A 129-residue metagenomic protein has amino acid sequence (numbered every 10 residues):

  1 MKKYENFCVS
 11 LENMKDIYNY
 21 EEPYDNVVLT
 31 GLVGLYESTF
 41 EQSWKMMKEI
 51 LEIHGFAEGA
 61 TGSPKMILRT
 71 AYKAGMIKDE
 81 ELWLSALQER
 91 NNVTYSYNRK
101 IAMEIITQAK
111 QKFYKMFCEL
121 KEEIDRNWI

Functional and structural regions predicted by a protein language model:
M1-I129: Solvent-exposed interaction patches of small proteins and small membrane subunits
